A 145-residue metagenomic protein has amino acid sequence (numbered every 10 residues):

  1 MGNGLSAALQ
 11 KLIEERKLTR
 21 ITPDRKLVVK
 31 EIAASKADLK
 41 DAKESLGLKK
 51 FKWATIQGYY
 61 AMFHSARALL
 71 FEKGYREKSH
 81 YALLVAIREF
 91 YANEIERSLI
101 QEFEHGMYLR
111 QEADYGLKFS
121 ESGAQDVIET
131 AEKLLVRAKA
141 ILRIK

Functional and structural regions predicted by a protein language model:
M1-K145: Terminal alpha-helical segments
